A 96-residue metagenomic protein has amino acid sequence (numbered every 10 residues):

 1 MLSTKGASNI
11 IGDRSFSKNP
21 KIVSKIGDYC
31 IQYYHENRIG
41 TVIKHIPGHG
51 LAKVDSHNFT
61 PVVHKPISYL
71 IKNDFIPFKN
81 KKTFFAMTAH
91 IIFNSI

Functional and structural regions predicted by a protein language model:
M1-I96: Glycoside hydrolase catalytic-domain context in secreted enzymes
